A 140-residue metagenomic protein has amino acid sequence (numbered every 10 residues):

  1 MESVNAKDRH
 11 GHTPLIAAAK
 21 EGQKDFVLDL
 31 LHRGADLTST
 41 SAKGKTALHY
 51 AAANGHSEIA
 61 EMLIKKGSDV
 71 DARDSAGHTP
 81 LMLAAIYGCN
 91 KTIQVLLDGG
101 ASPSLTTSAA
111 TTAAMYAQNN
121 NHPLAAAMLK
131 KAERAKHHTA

Functional and structural regions predicted by a protein language model:
D25-F26, E58-I59, K91-T92, L124-A125: Conserved ankyrin/ankyrin-like repeat signature
